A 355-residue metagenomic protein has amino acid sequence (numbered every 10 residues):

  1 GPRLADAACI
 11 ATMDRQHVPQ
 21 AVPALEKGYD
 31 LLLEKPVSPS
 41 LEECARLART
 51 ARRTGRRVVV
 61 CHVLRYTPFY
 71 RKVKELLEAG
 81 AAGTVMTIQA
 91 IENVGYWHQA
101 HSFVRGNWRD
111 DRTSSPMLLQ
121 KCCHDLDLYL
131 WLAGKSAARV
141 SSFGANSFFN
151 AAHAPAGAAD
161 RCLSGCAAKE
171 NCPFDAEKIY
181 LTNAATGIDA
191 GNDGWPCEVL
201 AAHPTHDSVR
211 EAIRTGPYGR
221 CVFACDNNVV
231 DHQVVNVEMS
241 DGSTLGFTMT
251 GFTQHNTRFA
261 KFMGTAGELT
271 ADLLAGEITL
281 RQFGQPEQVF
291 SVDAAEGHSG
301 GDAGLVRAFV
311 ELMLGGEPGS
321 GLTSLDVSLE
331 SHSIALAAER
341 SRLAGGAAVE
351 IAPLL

Functional and structural regions predicted by a protein language model:
G1-T50: Beta-loop-alpha module in the N-terminal Rossmann-like domain of NAD(P)-dependent dehydrogenases, especially those
D14, V18, E43-R46, R65-T67 (+5 more regions): Catalytic cores of eukaryotic secretory-pathway lumenal/extracellular enzymes that build and remodel glycoconjugates
V22, A48, K74, L126-L130 (+4 more regions): Non-transmembrane alpha-helical segments in soluble domains of secreted/periplasmic/extracellular proteins
K27-Y29, T54-R57, T244: A short helix->loop->beta-strand "cap" motif at the edges of active sites that frequently abuts
L33-E34, V60, Q89, A271: Hydrophobic residues in well-ordered beta-strands that form the structural core
R46-V63, G83-A90: Rossmann-fold dehydrogenase core element
L64-G219, G345: Predominantly a Rossmann-like dinucleotide-binding segment in NAD(P)-dependent oxidoreductases
N228-L355: C-terminal helical cap and adjacent loop that interface with cofactors, partners, or active-site loops
